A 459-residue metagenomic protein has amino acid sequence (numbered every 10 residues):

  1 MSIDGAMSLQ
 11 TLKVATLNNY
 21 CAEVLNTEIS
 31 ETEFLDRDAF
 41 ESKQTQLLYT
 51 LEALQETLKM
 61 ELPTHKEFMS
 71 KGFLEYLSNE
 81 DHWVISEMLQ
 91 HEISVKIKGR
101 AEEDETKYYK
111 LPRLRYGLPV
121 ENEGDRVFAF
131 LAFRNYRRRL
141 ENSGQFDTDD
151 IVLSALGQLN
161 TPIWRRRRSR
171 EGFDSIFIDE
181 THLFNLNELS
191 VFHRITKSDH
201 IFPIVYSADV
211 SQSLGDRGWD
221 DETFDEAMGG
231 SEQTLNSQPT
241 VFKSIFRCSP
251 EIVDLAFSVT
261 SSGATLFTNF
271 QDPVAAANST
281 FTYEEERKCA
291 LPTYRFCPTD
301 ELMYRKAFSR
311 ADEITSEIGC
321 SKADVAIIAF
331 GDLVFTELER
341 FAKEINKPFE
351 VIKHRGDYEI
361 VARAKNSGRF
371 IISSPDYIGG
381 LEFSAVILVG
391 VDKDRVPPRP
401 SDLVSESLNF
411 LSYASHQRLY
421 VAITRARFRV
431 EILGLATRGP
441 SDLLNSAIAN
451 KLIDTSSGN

Functional and structural regions predicted by a protein language model:
M1, A15-C21, R137-Q145, I163-R167 (+4 more regions): Conserved helicase motor core of SF1/SF2 NTP-dependent helicases
M1-P239: Alpha-helical nucleic-acid-binding subdomain of P-loop helicases immediately C-terminal to the Walker A/P-loop
